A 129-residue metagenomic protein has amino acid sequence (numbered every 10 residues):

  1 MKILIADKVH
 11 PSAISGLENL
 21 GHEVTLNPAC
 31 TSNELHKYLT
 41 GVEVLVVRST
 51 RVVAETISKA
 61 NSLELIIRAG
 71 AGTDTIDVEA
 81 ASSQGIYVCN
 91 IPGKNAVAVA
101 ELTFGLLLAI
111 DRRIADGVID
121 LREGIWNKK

Functional and structural regions predicted by a protein language model:
M1-C89: An N-terminal-biased, well-structured beta-alpha scaffold segment characteristic of Rossmann-like dinucleotide-binding
Q84, P92-K129: Phosphate-binding beta-alpha-beta segment of Rossmann-like dinucleotide-binding domains, i.e., the NAD(P)
